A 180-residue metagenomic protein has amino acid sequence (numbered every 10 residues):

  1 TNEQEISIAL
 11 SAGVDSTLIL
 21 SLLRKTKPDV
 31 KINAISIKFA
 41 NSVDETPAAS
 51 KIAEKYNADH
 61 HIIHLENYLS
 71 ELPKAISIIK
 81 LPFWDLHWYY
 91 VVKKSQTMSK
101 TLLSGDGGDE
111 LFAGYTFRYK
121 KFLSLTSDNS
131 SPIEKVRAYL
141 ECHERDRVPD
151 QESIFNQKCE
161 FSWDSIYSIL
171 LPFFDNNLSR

Functional and structural regions predicted by a protein language model:
T1-R180: ATP-dependent adenylate-handling active sites, centered on carboxylate activation for C-N bond formation
